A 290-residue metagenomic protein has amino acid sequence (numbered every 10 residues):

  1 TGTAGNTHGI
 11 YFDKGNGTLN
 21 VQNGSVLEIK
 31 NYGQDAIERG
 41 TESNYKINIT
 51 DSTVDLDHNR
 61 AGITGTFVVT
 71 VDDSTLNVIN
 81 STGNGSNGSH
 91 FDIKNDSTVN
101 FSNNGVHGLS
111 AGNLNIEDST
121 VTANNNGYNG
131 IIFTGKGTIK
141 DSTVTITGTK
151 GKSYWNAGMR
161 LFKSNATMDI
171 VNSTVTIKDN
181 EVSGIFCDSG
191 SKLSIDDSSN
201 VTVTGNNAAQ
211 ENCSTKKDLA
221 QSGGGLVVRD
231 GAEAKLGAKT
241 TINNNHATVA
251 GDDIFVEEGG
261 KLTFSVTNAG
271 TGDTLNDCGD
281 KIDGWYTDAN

Functional and structural regions predicted by a protein language model:
T1-K14, K30-Y45, T53-T66, T75 (+9 more regions): Extracellular beta-strand/beta-solenoid scaffold signature
T18-S25, I47-L56, V69-D73, V78 (+7 more regions): All-beta strand scaffolds that present successive hydrophobic residues in beta-strands
G237, S265-A289: Polybasic, proline/glycine-rich intrinsically disordered low-complexity segments
